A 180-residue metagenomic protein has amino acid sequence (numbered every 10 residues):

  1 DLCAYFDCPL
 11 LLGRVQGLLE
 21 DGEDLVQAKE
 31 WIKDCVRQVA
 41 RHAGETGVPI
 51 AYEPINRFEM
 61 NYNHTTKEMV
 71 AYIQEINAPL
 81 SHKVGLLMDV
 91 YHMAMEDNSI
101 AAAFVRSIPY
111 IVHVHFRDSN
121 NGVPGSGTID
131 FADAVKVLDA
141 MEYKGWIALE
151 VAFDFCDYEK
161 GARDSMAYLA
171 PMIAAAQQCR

Functional and structural regions predicted by a protein language model:
D1-G85, M95, C179-R180: Active-site acidic/histidine proton-transfer and metal-coordination neighborhood in alpha/beta enzyme cores
R37, N63-M88, H92-R180: Histidine-acidic metal/acid-base catalytic patches
